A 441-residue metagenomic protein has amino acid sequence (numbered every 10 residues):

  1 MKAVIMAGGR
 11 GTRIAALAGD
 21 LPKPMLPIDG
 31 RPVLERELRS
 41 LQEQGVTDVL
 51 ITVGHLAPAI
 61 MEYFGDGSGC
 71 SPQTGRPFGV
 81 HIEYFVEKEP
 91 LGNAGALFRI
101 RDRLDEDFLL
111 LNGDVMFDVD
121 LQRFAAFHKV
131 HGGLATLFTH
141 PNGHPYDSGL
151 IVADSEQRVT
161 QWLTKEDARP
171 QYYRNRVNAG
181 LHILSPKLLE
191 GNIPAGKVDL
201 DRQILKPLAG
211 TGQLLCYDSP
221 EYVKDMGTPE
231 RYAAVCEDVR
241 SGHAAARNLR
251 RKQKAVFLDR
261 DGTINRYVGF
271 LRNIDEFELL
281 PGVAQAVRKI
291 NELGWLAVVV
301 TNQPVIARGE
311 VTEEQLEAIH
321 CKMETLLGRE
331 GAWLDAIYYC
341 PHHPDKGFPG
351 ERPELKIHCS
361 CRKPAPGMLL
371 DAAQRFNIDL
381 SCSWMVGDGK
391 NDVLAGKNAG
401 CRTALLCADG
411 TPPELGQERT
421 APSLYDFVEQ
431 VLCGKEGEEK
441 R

Functional and structural regions predicted by a protein language model:
M1-G19, Q44, R251-D261: N-terminal nucleotide-binding beta1-loop-alpha1 segment
K2-I5, P27, R31-G113, L121-R123 (+1 more regions): Conserved N-terminal catalytic core of the sugar/cofactor nucleotidyltransferase
T52, V283, V287-M323, E330-G347 (+1 more regions): Substrate-recognition element of Asp-dependent hydrolases with the DxDx(T/V) motif
L91, V115-D118, V223, T263 (+1 more regions): A short, conserved beta-strand element in the Rossmann-like catalytic core that flanks the donor/metal-binding loop
F108-L109, M116, Q122-K129, H140-P145 (+1 more regions): Catalytic-core segments of class I nucleotidyltransferases/pyrophosphorylases that form NMP-activated intermediates
L109, R352-E354, S360-K390: Conserved Lys-Pro-Asp/Glu-containing loop-to-beta segment of HAD-superfamily phosphomonoesterases, centered on
Q253-A297: Active-site neighborhood of HAD-like aspartate-dependent phosphohydrolases
W384-A421: Acidic, Mg2+-coordinating phosphoryl-transfer loop and its flanking beta/alpha structural elements, shared across
